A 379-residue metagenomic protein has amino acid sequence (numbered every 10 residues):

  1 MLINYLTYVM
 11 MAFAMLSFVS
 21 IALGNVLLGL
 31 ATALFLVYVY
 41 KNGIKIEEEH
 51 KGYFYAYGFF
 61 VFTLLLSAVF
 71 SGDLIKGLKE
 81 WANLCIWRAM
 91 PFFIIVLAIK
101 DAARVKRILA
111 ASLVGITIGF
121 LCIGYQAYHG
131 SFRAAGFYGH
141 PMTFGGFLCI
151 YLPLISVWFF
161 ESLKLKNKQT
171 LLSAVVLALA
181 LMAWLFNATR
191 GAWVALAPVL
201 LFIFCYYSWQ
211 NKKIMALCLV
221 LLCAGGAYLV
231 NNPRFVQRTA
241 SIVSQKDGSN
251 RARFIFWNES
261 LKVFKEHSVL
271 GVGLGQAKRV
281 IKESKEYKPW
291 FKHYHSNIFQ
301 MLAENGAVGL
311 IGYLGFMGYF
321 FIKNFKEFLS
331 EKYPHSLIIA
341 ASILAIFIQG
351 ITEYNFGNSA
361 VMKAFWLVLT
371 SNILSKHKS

Functional and structural regions predicted by a protein language model:
M1-K76, V96-K106, A110, W158-L171 (+1 more regions): Transmembrane signal-anchor hairpin modules in multi-pass inner-membrane enzymes, especially those that act on
Y5-M11, K51-L65, L113-T117, L172-L181 (+1 more regions): Transmembrane alpha-helix segments characteristic of polytopic inner-membrane glycan-assembly/cell-envelope
T7, L30-L36, I338-I351, N355-S379: Transmembrane alpha-helices of multi-pass inner-membrane enzymes
A12-A14, M90, A103-S131, G136-Y207 (+5 more regions): Alpha-helical transmembrane segments of multi-pass inner-membrane proteins
A22-K41, W81-F93, T143-L152, V194-L201 (+2 more regions): Membrane-embedded alpha-helical segments of multi-pass membrane proteins, especially the transmembrane helices
A33-I44, A197-L217, E327-F328: Perimembrane helix-loop-helix junctions
M182, F186, Y207-G248, N258-E266 (+1 more regions): A membrane-periplasm/extracellular boundary helix in multi-pass inner-membrane enzymes that assemble envelope glycans
S244-N258, K262, E266, L270-N305: Long extracytoplasmic/lumenal interhelical loops at the membrane interface of multi-pass membrane proteins
